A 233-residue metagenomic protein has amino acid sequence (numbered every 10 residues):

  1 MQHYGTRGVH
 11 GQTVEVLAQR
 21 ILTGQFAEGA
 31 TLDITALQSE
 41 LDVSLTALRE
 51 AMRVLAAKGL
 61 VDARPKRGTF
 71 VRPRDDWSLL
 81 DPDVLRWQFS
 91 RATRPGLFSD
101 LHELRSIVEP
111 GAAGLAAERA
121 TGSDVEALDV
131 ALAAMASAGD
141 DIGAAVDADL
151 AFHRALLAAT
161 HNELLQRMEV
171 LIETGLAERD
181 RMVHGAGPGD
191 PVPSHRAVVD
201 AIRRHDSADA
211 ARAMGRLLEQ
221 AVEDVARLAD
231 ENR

Functional and structural regions predicted by a protein language model:
M1-I107, G114, E231-R233: Short linear motifs at protein or domain termini
T6-H10, D149, P191: Conserved donor sugar-nucleotide recognition element shared by glycan-biosynthetic enzymes
I34, T160-E163, H205-D206: Short loop-to-helix capping motifs
D75-A155, P193-A213: All-alpha effector-binding/dimerization core of bacterial HTH-type transcriptional repressors
T121-D124, H161-L165: Amphipathic alpha-helical protein-protein interaction surfaces
L132, A136, R167-R233: C-terminal all-alpha effector/ligand-binding and dimerization domain of prokaryotic HTH-type transcriptional repressors
